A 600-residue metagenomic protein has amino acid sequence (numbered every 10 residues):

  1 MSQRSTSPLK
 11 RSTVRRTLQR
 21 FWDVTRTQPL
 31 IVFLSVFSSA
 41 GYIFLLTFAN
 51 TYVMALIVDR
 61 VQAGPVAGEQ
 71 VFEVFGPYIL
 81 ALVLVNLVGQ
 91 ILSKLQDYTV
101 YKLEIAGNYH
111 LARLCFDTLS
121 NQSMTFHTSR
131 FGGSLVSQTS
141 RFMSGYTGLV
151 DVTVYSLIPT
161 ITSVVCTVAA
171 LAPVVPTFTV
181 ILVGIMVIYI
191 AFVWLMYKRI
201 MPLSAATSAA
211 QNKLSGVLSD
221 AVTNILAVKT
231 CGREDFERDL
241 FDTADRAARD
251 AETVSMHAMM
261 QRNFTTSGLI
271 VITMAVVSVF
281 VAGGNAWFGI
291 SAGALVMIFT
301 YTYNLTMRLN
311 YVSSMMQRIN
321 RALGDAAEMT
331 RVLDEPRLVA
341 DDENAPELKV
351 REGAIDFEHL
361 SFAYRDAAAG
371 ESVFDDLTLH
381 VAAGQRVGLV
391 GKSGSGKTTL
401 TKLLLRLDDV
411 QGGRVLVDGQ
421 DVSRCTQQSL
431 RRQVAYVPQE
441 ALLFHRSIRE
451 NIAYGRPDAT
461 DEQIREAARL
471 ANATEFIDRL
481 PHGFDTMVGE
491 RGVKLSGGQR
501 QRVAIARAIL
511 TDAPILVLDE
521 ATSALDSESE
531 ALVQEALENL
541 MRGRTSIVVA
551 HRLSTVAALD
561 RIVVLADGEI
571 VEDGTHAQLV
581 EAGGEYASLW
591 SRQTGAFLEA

Functional and structural regions predicted by a protein language model:
M1-T47, V61-I79, L92-V100, E104 (+9 more regions): Membrane-integrated ABC transporters
S2-L9, I105, R113-S137, R141-M143 (+5 more regions): Short intracellular "coupling" helices and adjacent cytoplasmic loop segments at the cytosolic face of multi-pass
R26-P29, M124-T128, R141-V150, V154 (+8 more regions): An intracellular "coupling" helix at the cytosolic face of ABC transporter transmembrane type-1 domains
L30-Y52, Y78, L82, D97-Y101 (+5 more regions): Alpha-helical segments in transporter systems
I31-I43, Y78, Y155-A206, V276-S291 (+1 more regions): Transmembrane helices of ABC transporter permease
Y78-G89, S93, M186-Y189, M259-V279 (+1 more regions): Hydrophobic alpha-helical segments in the permease module
R233, H257, N304-V332: Cytosolic ends of transmembrane helices, especially the final helix of ABC transmembrane type-1 domains
L348-A600: ABC-type nucleotide-binding domain
